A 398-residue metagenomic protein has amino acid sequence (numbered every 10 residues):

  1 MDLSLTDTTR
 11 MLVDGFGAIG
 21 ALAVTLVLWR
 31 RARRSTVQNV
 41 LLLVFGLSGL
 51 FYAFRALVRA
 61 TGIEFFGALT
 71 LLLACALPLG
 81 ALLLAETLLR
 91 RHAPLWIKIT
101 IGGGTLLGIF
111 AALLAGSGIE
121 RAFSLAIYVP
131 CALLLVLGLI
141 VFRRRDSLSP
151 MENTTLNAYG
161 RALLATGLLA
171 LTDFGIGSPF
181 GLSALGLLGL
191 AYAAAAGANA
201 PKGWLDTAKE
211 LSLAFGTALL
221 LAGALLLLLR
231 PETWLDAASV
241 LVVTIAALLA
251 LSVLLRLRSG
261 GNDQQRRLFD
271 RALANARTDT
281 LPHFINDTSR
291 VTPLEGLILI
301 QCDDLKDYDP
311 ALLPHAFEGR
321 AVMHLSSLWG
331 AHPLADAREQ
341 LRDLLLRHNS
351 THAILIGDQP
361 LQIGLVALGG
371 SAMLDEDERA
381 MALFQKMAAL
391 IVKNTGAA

Functional and structural regions predicted by a protein language model:
L3-L22, R31-L137, S178-A184, V240: Individual alpha-helical transmembrane segments in multi-pass integral membrane proteins
I19-L26, G102-L114, V129-I140, L164-L171 (+2 more regions): Hydrophobic core of alpha-helical transmembrane segments in multi-pass integral membrane proteins
A23-R30, A81-E86, G189-A200: Generic transmembrane alpha-helix motif of multi-pass integral membrane proteins
V27-L42, E86-I97, F142-L156, A200-A208 (+1 more regions): Membrane-interface helix-boundary motifs at transmembrane edges
F54, S149-N262: Interfacial "cap-and-anchor" motif at the non-cytosolic start of specific transmembrane alpha-helices
K202-D206, I391-A398: Short alpha-helical interdomain "coupling" segment at the junction between an upstream regulatory sensor module
A218-G223, L257, D263-G296: Cytosolic juxtamembrane regulatory segments of multi-pass membrane proteins
H283-N394: GAF sensory domains
